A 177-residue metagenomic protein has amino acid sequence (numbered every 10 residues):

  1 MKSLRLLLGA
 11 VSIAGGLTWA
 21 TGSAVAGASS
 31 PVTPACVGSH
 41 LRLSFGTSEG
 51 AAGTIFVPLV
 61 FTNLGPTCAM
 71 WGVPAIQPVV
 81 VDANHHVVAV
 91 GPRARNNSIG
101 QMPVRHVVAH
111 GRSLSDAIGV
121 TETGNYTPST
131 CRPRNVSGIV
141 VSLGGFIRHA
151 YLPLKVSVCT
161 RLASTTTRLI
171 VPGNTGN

Functional and structural regions predicted by a protein language model:
M1-L8: Bacterial N-terminal signal peptides that target proteins for export
G16-A35: C-terminal region of N-terminal signal peptides and the immediate post-cleavage residues of exported proteins
A51-P58, R132-V136: Short, solvent-exposed loop/turn segments enriched in Ser/Thr/Gly
A52, A109-S113, S157: Solvent-exposed, conformationally flexible loop/turn segments
L59-T67: Asparagine-centered strand-capping/turn motif at beta-strand->loop junctions
W71-H110: The feature marks short-to-medium sequence segments in extracytoplasmic or secretory-pathway proteins
R105-T121: Short Pro-Gly-centered flexible turn/kink motifs
T121-T165: Terminal connector regions
